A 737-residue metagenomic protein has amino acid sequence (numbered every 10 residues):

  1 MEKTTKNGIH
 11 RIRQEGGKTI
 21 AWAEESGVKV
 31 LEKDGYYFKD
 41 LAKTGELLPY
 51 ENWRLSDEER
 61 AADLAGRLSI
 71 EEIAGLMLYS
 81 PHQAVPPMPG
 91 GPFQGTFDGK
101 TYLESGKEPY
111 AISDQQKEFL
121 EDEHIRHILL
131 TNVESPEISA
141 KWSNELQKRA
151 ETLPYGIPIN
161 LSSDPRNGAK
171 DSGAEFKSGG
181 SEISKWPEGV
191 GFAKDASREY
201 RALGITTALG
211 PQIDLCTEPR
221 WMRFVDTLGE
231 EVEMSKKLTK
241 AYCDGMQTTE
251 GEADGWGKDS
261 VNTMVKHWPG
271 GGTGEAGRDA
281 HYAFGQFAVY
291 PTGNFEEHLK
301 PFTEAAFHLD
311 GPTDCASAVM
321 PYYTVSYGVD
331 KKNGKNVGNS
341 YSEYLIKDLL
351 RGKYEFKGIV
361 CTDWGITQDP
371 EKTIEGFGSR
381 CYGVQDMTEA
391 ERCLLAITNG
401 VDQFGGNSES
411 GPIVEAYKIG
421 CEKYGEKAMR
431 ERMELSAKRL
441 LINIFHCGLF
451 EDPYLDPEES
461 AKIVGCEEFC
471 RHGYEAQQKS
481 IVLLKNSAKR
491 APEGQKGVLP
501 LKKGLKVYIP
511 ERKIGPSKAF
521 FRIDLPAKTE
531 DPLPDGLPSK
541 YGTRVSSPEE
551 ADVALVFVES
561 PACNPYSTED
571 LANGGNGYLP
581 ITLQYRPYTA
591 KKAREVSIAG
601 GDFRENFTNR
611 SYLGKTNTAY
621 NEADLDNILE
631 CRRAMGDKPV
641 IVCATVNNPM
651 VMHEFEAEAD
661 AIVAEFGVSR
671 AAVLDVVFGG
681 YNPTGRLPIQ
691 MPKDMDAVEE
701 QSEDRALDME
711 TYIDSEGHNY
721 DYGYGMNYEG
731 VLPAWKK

Functional and structural regions predicted by a protein language model:
M1-K737: Glycoside hydrolase catalytic-domain context in secreted enzymes
